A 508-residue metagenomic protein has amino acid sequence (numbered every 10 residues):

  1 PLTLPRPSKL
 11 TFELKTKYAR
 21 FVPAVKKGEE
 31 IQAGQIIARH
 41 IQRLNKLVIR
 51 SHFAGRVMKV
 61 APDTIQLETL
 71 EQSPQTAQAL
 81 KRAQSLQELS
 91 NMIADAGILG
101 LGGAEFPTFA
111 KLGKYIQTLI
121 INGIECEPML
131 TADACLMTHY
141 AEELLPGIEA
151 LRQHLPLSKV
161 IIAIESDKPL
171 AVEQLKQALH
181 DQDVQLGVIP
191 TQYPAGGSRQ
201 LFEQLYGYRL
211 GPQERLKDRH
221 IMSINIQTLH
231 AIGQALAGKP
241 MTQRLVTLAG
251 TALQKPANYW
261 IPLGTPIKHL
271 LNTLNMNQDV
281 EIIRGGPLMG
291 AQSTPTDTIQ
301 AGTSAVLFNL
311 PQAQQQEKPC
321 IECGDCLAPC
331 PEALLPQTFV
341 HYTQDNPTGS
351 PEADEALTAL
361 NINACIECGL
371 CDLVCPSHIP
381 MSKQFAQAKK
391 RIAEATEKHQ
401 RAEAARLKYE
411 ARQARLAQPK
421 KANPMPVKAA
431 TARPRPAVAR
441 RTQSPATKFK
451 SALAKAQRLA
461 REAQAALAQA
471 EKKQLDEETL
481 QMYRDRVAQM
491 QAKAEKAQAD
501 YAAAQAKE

Functional and structural regions predicted by a protein language model:
P1-R20, A24, R39: N-terminal, Lys/Arg-enriched amphipathic/low-complexity engagement segments that precede the first folded domain
R6, G100, L119-D133: Gly-rich Lys/Arg/Thr-decorated short loops/hinges at beta-loop-alpha junctions or inter-strand turns that position
F21-E30, G34: Short histidine-centered loop motifs in beta-beta connectors
G55-V57: Conserved hydrophobic positions within beta-strands
K59-G113, T118, P169: Acidic low-complexity segments
L157-I267, L274-Q278: Hydrophobic alpha-helical positions that pack around
V306-E317, L327, P331-A432, R440: Ferredoxin-type iron-sulfur electron-transfer modules in oxidoreductases and energy-metabolism complexes
V427-E508: Extended amphipathic alpha-helical heptad-repeat regions
